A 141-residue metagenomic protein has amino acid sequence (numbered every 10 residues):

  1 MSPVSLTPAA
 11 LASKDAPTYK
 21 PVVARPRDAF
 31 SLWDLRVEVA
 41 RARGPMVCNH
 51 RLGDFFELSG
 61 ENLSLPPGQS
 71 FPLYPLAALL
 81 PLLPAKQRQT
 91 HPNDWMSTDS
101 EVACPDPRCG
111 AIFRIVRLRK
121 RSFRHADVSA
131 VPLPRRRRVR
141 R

Functional and structural regions predicted by a protein language model:
S2-R25, H125, P134-R141: Amphipathic/hydrophobic helical signal segments and adjacent flexible N-terminal regions that mediate secretion
A24-V37: Short, basic/aromatic beta-hairpin or loop at an interaction surface
V37-V39, I115: Preference for bulky hydrophobic residues occupying beta-strand positions in well-ordered beta-sheet regions
A40-P45: Short alpha-helix capping/helix-loop boundary micro-motifs
D54-D94: Acidic, aromatic-enriched beta-alpha/helix-loop junctions
Q89-R138: Short, compact, well-ordered microdomains
